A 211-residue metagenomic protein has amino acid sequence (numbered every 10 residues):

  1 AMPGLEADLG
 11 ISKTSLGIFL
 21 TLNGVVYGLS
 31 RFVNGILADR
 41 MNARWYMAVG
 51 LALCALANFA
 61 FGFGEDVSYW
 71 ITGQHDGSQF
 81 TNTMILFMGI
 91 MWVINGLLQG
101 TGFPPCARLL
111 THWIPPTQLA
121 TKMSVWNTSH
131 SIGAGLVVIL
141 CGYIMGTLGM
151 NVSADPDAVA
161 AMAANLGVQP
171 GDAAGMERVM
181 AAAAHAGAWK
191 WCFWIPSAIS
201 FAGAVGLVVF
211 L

Functional and structural regions predicted by a protein language model:
G24-F32, A134-G135: Residue-level signature of mid-helix packing/kink "hotspots" within the transmembrane helices of 12-pass Major
S30-N42: Helix-to-loop junctions at the C-terminal end of transmembrane segments in multipass secondary transporters
A52-F80: C-terminal ends and interior cores of transmembrane alpha-helices in multi-pass membrane transporters/permeases
M91-T128: Cytoplasmic helix-loop-helix junction between adjacent transmembrane helices in 12-TM secondary transporters
T121-G149: Glycine-rich segments within core transmembrane alpha-helices of 12-TM secondary carriers
K190-V209: Symmetry-related core transmembrane helices of the 12-TM Major Facilitator Superfamily/SLC fold
